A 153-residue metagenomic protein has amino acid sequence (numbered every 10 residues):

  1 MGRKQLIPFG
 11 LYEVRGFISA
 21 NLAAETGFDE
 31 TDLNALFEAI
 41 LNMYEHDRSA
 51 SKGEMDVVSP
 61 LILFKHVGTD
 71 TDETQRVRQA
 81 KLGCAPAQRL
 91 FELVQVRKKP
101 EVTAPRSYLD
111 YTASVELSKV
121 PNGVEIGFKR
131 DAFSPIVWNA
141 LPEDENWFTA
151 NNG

Functional and structural regions predicted by a protein language model:
M1-G153: Basic polyanion-binding and macromolecular-assembly surfaces
